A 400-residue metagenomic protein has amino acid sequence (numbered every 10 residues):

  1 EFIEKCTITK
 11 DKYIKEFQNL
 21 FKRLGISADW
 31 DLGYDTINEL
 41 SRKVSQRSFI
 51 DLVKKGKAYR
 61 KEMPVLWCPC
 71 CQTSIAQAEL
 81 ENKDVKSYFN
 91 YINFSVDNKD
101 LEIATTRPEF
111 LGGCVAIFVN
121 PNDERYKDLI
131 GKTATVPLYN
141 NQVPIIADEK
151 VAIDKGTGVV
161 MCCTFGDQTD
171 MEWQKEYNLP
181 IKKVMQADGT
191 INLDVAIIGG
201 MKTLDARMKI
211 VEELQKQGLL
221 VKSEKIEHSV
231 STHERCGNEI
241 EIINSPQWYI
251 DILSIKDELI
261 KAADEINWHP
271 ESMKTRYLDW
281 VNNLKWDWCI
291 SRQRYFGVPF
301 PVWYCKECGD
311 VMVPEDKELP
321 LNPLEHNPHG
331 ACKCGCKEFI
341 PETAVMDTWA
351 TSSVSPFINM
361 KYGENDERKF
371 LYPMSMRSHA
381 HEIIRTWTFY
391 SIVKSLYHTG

Functional and structural regions predicted by a protein language model:
E1-L101, K155-E307, W387: Residue patterns forming the tRNA-binding/recognition surfaces of aminoacyl-tRNA synthetases and related DALR
Q18-G25, N140-V151, K183-V184, K256-E265 (+1 more regions): Active-site-adjacent bridging/hinge elements
V53, A104, F110, I117 (+7 more regions): Short conserved micro-motifs on helix faces and helix-strand junctions that flank and scaffold key functional residues
C68, E79-D97, G158-G166, G189 (+2 more regions): Conserved active-site neighborhood of enzyme catalytic/cofactor-binding cores
D97-V159, Q168-E172: Protease-associated
L101-T105, F110-V119, I145, V159-C162 (+6 more regions): Short hydrophobic-aromatic micro-motifs
E109-V119, D170-L179, F357, K361-Y362 (+1 more regions): Short active-site loop/helix that positions an aromatic residue
A134, E234-N238, S353: Active-site cores of enzymes that catalyze phosphoryl transfer or operate on phosphate-rich substrates
